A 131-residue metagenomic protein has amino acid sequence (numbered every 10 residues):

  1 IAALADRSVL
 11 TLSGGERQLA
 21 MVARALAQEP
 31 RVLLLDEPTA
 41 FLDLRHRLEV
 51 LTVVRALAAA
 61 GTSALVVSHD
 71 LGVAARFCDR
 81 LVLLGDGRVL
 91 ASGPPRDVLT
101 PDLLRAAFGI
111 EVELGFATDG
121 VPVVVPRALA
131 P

Functional and structural regions predicted by a protein language model:
S8-L12, E16: Conserved ABC ATPase signature
A25-L26: ABC ATPase C-loop
E29: Conserved catalytic motifs of ABC-family nucleotide-binding domains
L33-D36: Catalytic Walker B motif of ABC-type/P-loop ATPase nucleotide-binding domains
R47-A60: Helical segment within the ABC ATPase nucleotide-binding domain
A74-R76: A short, surface-exposed alpha-helical micro-motif characterized by mixed small hydrophobic and charged/polar residues
R105-P131: ABC ATPase nucleotide-binding domains
